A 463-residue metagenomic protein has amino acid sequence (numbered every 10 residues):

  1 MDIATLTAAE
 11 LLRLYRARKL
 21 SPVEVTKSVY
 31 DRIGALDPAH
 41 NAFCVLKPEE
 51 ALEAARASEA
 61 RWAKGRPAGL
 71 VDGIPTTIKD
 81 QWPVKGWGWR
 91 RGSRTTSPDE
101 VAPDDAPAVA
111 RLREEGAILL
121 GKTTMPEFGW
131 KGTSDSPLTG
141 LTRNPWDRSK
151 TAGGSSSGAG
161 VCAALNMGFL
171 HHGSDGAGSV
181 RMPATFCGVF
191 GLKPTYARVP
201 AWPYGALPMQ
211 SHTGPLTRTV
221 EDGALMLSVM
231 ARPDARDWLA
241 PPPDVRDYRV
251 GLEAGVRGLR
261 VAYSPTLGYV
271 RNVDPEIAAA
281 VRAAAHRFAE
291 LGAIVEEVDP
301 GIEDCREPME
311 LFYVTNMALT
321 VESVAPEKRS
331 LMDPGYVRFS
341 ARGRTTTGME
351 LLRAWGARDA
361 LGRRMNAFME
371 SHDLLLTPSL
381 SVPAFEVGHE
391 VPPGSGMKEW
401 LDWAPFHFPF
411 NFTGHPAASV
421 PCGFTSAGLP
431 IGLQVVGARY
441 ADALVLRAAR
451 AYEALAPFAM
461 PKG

Functional and structural regions predicted by a protein language model:
M1-L52, A63, E290-G292, E350 (+1 more regions): An N-terminal boundary/leader segment
A9-R13, Y30, P265, Y269 (+2 more regions): Serine-dependent amide/ester hydrolase catalytic core
P22-K27, R56, A106, D247 (+4 more regions): Acyltransferase
A51, R61-P137: Acidic/His- and Gly-rich active-site-bordering loop/insert found across diverse amide/peptide-bond hydrolases
V71-G92, E253-P265, V314-N366, P378 (+1 more regions): Short helix-loop capping/hinge segments that flank enzyme active sites or metal/cofactor-binding pockets
I78, L119-K122, H172-S174, E297 (+1 more regions): General beta-strand structural signal in soluble alpha/beta enzymes
D104-P233, N411-G432: Short glycine/serine-rich loop segments
K193-A279, L455-G463: A short helix-breaking turn/cap at a secondary-structure junction
